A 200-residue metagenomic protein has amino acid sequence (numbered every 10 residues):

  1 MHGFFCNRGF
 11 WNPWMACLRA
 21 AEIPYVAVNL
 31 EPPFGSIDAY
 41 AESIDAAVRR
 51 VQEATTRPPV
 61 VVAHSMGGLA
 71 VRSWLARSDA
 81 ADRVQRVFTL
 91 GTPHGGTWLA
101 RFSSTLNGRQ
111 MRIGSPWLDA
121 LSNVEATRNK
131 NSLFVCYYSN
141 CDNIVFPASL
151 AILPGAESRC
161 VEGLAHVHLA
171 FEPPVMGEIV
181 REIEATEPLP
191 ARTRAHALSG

Functional and structural regions predicted by a protein language model:
H2-G9, R19-K130, Y137, I144-V145 (+2 more regions): Serine-dependent carboxylesterase/thioesterase catalytic core of lipase-like alpha/beta-hydrolase/SGNH enzymes
W14-M15: Typically the conserved alpha-helix immediately C-terminal to a functionally engaged Cys/Sec in thioredoxin-like
K130, E182, E187-L189: Membrane-anchoring alpha-helices and their flanking helix-loop junctions
N131-Y138, E157-R159: Catalytic His-Asp charge-relay segment
N140-C141, G163-A165: Acidic beta-to-alpha connecting loop that harbors the catalytic carboxylate
N140-E157: Conserved loop-alpha-helix segment in the C-terminal half of the alpha/beta-hydrolase fold that carries the catalytic
A170-A185: Post-His helix in hydrolase/transferase enzymes
E187-G200: Terminal low-complexity/disordered tails
